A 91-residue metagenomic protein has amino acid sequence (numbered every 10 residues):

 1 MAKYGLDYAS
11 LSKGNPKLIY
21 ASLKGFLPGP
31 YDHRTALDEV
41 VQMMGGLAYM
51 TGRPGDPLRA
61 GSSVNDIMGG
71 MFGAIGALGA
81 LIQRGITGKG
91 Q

Functional and structural regions predicted by a protein language model:
A2-Q91: Active-site-adjacent "lid/gating" segments in soluble enzymes
